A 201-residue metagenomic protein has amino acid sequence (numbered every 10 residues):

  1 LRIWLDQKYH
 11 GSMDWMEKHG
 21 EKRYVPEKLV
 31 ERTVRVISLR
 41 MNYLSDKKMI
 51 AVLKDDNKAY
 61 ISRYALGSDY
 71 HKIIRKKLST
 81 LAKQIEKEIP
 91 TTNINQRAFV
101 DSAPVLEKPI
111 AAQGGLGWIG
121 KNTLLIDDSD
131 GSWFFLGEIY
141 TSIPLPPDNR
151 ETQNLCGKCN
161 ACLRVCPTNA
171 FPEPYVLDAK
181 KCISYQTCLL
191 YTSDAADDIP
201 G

Functional and structural regions predicted by a protein language model:
L1-L155, L190: Auxiliary alpha/beta "docking" domains used to position bulky ligands
W4, A103-V105, A179-T187, I199: Short alpha-helical interface patches
A161-S193: Iron-sulfur cluster-binding cysteine motifs and their immediate structural context in ferredoxin-like electron-transfer
Y191-G201: Single conserved hydrophobic/aromatic residue that forms the stacking wall/gate of nucleotide- or nucleobase-binding
